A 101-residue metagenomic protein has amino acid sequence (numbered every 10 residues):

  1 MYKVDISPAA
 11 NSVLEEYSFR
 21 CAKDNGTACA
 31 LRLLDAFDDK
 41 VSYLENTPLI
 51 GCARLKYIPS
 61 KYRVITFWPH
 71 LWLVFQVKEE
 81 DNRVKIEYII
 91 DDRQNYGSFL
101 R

Functional and structural regions predicted by a protein language model:
M1-I58: Basic, Lys/Arg-enriched alpha-helical interface segments
V4, V13, V41, V64 (+2 more regions): Extended aliphatic helical segments
T47-E80: Basic/aromatic recognition patch in beta-strand/loop cores that engages polyanionic ligands
L71-R101: Enriched for short, Lys/Arg-rich terminal
